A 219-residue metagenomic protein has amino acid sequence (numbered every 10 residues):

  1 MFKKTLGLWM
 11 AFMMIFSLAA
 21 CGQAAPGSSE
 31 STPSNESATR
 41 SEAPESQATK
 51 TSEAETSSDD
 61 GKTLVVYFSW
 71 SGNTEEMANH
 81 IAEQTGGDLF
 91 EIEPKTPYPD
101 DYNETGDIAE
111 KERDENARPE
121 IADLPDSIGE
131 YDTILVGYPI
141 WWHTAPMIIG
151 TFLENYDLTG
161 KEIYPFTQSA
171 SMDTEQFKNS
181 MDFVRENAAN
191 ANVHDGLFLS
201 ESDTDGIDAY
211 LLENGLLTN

Functional and structural regions predicted by a protein language model:
M1-L8: Positively charged n-region of N-terminal signal peptides that target proteins for export
M10-I15: Hydrophobic helical h-region of N-terminal Sec-dependent signal peptides in bacterial secretory/periplasmic proteins
S17-A20: C-terminal motif of bacterial Sec signal peptides marking the signal peptidase cleavage site
G22-Q23, P33-Y131, H143-A145, G150 (+2 more regions): N-terminal beta1-alpha1-beta2 submodule of the flavodoxin-like/Rossmannoid cofactor-binding fold
A25-S29: Bacterial Sec signal peptide processing site at the extreme N-terminus
L64-Y67, L89-E91, I134-G137, E162-T167 (+1 more regions): Structural recognition of the beta-strand scaffold that forms the well-ordered cores of secreted hydrolase catalytic
G106-A189: Helix-loop-strand module that forms the ligand-binding subsite of alpha/beta enzymes
N190-N219: A charged, well-structured terminal subsegment
